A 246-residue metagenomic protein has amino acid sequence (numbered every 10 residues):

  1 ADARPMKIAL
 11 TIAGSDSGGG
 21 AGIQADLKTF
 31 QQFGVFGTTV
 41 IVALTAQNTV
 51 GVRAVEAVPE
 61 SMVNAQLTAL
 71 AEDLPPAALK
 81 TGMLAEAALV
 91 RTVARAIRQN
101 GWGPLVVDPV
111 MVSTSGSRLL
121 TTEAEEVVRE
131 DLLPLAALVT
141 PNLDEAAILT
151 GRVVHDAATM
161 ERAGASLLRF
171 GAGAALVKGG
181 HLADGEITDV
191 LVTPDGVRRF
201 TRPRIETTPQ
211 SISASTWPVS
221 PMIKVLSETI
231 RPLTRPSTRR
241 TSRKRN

Functional and structural regions predicted by a protein language model:
D2, D26, E130, E161 (+3 more regions): Intrinsically disordered, low-complexity polyampholyte segments enriched for Lys and acidic residues
A3-T11, I23, L27-L119: Conserved N-terminal subdomain of the carbohydrate kinase-like
I12-G18, R198-S211: Short pre-catalytic strand/loop immediately N-terminal to key active-site residues, enriched for Gly-Thr
Q24, T29, A147-I148, E206-V219: Short, small-residue alpha-helix embedded
L44-T45, A85, M111-S113, E145 (+2 more regions): Glycine-rich beta-alpha junction loops
A87-W102, R162, G173, L191 (+1 more regions): Nucleotide and nucleotide-moiety/phosphate-recognizing core
T122-G196: Conserved phosphate/ATP/ADP-binding segment of small-molecule kinases
S211-S220, S227, R231, R235-R245: Low-acidity, Ser/Thr- and Arg-rich intrinsically disordered low-complexity segments
